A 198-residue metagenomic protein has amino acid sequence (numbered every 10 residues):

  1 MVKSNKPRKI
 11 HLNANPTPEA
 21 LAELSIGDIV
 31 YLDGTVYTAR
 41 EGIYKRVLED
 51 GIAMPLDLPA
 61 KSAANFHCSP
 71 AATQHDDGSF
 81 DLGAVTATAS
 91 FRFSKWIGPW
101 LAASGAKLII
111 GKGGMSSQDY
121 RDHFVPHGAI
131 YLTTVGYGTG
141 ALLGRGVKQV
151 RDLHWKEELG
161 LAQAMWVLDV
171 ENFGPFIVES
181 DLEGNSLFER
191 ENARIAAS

Functional and structural regions predicted by a protein language model:
M1-H11, A103: Short, basic/aromatic beta-hairpin or loop at an interaction surface
P7-H11, V150-S198: Acidic, glycine-rich flexible loop/linker segments
N13-E19: Short alpha-helix capping/helix-loop boundary micro-motifs
P18, I29, T35-A39: Short, charged beta-turn/beta-strand-edge "cap" motif at the junction between a beta-strand and an adjacent loop
A20-L24, P55-L58: Short secondary-structure boundary/capping segments within folded domains
L24-S25, V30: Short, well-ordered loop/turn sites that connect or cap secondary structure elements
V30-L32, F66, V178: Short hydrophobic-aromatic micro-motifs
T38-F173: Feature captures the catalytic cores and cofactor-binding loops of soluble hydro-lyases/lyases that act on carboxylate
